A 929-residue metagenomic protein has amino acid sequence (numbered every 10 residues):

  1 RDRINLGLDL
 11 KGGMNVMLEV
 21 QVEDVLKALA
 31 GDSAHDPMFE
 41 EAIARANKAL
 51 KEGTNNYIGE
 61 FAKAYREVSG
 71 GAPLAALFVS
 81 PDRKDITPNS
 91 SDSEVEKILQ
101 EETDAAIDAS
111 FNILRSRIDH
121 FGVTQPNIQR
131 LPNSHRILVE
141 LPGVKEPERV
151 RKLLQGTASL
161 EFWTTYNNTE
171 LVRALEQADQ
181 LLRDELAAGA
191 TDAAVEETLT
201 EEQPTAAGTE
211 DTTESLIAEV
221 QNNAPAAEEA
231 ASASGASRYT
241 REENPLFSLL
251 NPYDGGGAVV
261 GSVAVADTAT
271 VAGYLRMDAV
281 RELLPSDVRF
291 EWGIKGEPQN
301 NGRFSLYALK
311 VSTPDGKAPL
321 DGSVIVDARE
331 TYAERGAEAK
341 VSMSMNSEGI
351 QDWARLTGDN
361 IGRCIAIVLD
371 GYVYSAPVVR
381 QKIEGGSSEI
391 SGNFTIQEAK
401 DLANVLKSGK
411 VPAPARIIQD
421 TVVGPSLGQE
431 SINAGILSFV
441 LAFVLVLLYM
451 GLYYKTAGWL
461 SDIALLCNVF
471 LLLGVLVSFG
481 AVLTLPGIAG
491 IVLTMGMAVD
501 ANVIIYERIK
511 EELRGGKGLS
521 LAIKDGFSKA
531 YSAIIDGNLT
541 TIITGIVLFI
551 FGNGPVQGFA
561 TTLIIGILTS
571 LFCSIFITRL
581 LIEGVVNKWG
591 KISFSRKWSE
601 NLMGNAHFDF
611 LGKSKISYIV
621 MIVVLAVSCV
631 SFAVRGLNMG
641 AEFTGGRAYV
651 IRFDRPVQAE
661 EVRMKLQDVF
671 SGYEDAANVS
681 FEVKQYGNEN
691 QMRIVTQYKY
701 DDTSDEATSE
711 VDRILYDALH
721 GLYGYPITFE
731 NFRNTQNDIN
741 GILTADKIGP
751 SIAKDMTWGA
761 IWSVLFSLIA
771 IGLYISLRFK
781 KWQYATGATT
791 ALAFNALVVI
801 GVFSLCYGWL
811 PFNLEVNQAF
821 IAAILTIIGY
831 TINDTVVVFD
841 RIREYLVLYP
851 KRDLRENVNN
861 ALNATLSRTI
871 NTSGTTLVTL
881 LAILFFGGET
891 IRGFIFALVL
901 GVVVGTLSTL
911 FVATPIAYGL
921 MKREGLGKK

Functional and structural regions predicted by a protein language model:
R1-I4, E23-A62, R66, S93 (+4 more regions): Interfacial helix-loop-helix hairpins and adjacent transmembrane helices of multi-pass alpha-helical membrane proteins
D2-M14, L18-D370, Y374-V378, D746 (+3 more regions): Non-transmembrane, solvent-exposed regions of membrane trafficking/translocation machinery
L114, S426-V446, L465, M497 (+11 more regions): Pore- and gate-forming transmembrane helices of large, multi-pass membrane proteins
E140, G385-E389, Q397-L441, L445 (+4 more regions): Juxtamembrane "pre-transmembrane" interface segments
V341-S342, N346-I361, I365-A366, Q429-T484 (+3 more regions): Interfacial segments of transmembrane alpha-helices in multi-pass membrane proteins
Y372, W459-G480, I491-A498, F559-S574 (+3 more regions): Small-residue-enriched core segments of transmembrane alpha-helices in multipass membrane transport and channel
C467, G474-V475, E511-S532, D536-M621 (+2 more regions): Hydrophobic alpha-helical transmembrane segments of membrane transport and translocation systems, primarily multi-pass
G496-T540, E583-K591, S804, L810-N871 (+2 more regions): Cytosolic juxtamembrane regions of multi-pass inner-membrane proteins
